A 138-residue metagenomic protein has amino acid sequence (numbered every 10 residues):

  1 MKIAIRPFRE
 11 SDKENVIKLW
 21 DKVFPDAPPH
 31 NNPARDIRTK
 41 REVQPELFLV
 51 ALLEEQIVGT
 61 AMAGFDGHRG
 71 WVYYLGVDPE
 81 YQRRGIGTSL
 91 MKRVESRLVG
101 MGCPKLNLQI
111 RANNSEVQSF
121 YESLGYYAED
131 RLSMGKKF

Functional and structural regions predicted by a protein language model:
I3, P7-Y74, D78, R93 (+4 more regions): Acetyl-CoA-dependent GNAT
W71-Y74, Q109, F120: Residue-level recognition of specific faces of alpha-helices
D78-R84, A112-N113: Active-site acidic-Proline motif in GNAT/NAT acetyltransferases
R83-S96, S123: Conserved acetyl-CoA-binding loop-helix of GNAT-fold acetyltransferases
R84, G100-P104: Short coil/turn segments at alpha/beta junctions that flank glycine-rich nucleotide-binding fingerprints
L108-V117, G135-F138: Conserved beta-strand-loop-alpha-helix junction that forms the acyl-donor binding cleft
F120-Y121, G125-A128: Short acidic, glycine/proline-enriched helix-loop-strand junctions
